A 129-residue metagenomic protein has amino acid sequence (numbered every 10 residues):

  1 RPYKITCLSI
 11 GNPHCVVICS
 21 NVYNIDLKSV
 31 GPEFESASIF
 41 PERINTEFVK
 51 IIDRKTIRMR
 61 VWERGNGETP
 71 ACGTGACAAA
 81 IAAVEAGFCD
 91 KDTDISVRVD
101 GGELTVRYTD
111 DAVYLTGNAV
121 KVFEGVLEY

Functional and structural regions predicted by a protein language model:
R1-P70, A80-Y129: Active-site proximal loop and beta-alpha junction motif in alpha/beta enzyme cores
